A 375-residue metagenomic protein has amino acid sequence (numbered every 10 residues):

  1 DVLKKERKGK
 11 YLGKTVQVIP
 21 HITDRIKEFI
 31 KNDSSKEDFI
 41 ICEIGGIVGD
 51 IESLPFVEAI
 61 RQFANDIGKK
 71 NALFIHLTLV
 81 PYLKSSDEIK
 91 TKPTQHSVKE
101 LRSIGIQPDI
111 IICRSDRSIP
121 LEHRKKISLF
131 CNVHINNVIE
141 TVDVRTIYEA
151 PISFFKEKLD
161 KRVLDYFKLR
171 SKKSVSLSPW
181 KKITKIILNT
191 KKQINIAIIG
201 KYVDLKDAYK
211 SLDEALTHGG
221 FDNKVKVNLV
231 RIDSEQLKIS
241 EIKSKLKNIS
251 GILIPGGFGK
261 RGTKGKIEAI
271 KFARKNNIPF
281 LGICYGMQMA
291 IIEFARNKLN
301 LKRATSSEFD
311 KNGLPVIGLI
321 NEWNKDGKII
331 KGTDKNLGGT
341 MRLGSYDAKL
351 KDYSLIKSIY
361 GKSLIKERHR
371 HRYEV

Functional and structural regions predicted by a protein language model:
D1-F39, I44-V375: N-terminal beta1-alpha1 cap of cysteine-dependent amidohydrolase-like domains
